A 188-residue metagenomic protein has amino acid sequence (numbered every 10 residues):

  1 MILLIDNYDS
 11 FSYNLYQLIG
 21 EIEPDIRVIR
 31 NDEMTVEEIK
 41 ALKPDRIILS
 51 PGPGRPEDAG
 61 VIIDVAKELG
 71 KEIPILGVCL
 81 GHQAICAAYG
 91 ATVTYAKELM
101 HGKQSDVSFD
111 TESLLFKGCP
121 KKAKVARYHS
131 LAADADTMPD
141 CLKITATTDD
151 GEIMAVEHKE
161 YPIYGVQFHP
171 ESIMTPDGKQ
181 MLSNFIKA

Functional and structural regions predicted by a protein language model:
M1-L3: Extreme N-terminal starter segment of soluble prokaryotic enzymes
Y16-P24: Two-component/phosphorelay signaling modules centered on CheY-like receiver
D25-N31: Short hydrophobic/Thr-rich beta-strand motif most characteristic of the beta2 strand and flanking loop of CheY-like
T35-K43: Short amphipathic alpha-helix with an adjacent loop that forms part of the alpha/beta core around
K43-D45, P170: Proline-aspartate-enriched helix->loop->beta-strand connector
D45-S113, K117-G118, L182-S183: Cysteine-nucleophile active-site neighborhood
S113-E160: Catalytic beta-strand/loop cores that center a nucleophilic Ser/Cys/Thr and support acyl-enzyme chemistry
I173-A188: Acyltransferase
